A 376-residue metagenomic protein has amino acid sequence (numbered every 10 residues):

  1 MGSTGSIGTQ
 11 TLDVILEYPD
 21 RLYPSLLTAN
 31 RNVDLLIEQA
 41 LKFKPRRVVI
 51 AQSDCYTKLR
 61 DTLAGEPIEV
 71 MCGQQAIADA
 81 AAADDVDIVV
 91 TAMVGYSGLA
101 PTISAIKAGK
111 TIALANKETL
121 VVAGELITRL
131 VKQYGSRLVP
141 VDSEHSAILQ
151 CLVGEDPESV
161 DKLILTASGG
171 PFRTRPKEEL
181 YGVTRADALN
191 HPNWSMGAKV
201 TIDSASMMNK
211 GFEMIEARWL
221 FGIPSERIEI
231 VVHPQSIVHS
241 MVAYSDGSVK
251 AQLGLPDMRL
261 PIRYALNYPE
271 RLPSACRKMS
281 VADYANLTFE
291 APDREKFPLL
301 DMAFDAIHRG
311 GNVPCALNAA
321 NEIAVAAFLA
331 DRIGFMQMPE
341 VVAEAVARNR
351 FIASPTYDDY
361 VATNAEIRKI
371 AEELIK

Functional and structural regions predicted by a protein language model:
M1-K376: Catalytic, metal-anchored helix/loop core of enzyme active sites in primary metabolism
